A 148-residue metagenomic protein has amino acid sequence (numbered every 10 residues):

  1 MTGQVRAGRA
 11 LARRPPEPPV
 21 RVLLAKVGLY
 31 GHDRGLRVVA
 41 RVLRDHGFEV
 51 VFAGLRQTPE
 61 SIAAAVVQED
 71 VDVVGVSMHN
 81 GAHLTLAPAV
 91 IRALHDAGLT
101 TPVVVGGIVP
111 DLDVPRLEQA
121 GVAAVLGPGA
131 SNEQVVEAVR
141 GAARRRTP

Functional and structural regions predicted by a protein language model:
M1-A53, A64, G141-P148: ATP-dependent carboxylate/acyl-activation modules
L36-R140: Cofactor-cradling patches in redox/metallo enzymes
